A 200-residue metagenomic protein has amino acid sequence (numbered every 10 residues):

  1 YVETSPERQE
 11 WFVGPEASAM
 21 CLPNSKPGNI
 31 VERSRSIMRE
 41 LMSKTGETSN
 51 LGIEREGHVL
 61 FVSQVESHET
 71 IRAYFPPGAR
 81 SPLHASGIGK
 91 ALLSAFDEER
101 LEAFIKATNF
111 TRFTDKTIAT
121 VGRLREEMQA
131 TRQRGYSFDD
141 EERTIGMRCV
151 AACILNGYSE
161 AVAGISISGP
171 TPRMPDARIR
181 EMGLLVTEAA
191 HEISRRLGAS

Functional and structural regions predicted by a protein language model:
Y1-E7, F12: Beta-hairpin "wing" of winged helix-turn-helix
P6, E54, L155-G157: Short, acidic, Ser/Thr-enriched surface-loop or helix-capping motifs
E10, G14, P27, V31 (+6 more regions): Short, structured helix-loop boundary elements
F12-A107: Amphipathic alpha-helical effector-binding/dimerization core of metabolite-sensing transcriptional regulators
C21-S25, N109-R112, G169, R173 (+1 more regions): Short amphipathic alpha-helical interaction patches enriched in hydrophobic/aromatic residues with interspersed Lys/Arg
E99-F104, T111-R112, R134, F138: Short, structured loop/turn "capping" segments at alpha-beta junctions
A103-F104, T108-N109, A190-S200: Cysteine/selenocysteine-centered motifs that mediate thiol-based redox chemistry or coordinate metal-sulfur cofactors
T120-A189: Extended hydrophobic
